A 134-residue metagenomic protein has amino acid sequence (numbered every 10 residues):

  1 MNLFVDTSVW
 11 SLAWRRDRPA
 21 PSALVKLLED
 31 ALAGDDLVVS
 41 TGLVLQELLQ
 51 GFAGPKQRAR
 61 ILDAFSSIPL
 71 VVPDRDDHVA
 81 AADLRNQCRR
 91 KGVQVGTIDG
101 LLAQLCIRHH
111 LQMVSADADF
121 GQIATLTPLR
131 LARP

Functional and structural regions predicted by a protein language model:
M1-V39, Q50-D63: Short, well-structured N-terminal submotif of metal-dependent ribonuclease cores
N2, A103, I107-P134: Acidic, PIN/NYN-like endoribonuclease modules and their adjacent C-terminal/linker elements
D6, T41-V44, A116: A secondary-structure boundary/capping signal
W10, L45-L48, F120: A generic structural signal for short hydrophobic patches within well-formed alpha-helices
V25, L45, R58-I61, H78-A81 (+1 more regions): A general structural signal for well-ordered alpha-helical segments in protein cores
G34-D35, A64-I68, K91, H109 (+1 more regions): Structured helix-beta-strand junction loops
V39, V71, A132: General small-molecule cofactor/ligand-binding pocket signal
P69-A116: Active-site neighborhoods of divalent-metal-dependent phosphate/nucleic-acid chemistry enzymes
